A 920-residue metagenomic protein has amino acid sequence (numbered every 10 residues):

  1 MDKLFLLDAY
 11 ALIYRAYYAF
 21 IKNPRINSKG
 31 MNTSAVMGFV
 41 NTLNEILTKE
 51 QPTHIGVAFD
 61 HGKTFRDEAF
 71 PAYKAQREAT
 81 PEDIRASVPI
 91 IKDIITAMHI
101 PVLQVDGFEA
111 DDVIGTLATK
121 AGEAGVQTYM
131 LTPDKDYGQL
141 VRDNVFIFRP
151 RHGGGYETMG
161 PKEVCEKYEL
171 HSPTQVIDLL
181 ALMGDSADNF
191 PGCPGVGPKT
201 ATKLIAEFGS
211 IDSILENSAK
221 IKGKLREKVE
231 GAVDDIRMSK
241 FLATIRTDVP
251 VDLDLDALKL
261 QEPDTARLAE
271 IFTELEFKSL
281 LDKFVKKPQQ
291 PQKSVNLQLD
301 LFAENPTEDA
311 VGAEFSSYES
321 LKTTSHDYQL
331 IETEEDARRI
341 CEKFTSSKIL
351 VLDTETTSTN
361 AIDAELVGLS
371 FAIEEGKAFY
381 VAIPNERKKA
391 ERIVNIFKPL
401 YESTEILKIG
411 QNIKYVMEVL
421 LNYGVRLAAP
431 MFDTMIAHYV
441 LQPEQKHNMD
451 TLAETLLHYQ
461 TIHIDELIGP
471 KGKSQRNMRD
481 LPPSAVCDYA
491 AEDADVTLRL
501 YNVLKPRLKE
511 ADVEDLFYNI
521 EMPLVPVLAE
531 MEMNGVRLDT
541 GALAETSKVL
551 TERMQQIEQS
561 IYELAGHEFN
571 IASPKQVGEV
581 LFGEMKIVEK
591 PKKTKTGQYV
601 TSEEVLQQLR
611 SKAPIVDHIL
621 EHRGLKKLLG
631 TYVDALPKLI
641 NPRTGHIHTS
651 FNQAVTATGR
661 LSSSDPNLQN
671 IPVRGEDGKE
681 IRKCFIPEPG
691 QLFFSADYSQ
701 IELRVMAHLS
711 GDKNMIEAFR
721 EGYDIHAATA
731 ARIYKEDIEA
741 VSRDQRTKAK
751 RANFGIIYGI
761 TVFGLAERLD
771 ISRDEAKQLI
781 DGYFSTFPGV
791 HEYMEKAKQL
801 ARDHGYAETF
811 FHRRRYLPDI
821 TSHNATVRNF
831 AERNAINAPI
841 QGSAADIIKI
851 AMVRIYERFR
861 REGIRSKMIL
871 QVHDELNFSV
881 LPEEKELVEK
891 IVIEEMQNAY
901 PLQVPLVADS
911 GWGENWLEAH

Functional and structural regions predicted by a protein language model:
D2-L131, K135-K162, D235-M238, T244-D252 (+2 more regions): Noncatalytic, basic helical substrate-engagement surface that gates or grips nucleic-acid strands
L4-F5, R15-E50, H54, P71-A72 (+6 more regions): Conserved RNase H-like, two-metal-ion catalytic cores of nucleic-acid enzymes
L6-L7, M130-T132, L350-L352, M431-F432 (+2 more regions): Short hydrophobic beta-strand that contains or immediately precedes a catalytic carboxylate
A72-A86, R142-L170, R226-K228, F379-P399 (+3 more regions): Short alpha-helix plus adjacent loop in nuclease-associated cores
P173-F241, Q292, K548-A572, K777 (+2 more regions): Accessory alpha-helical DNA-binding modules that contact the DNA backbone or grooves
A232-P384, Q411, E444, L452 (+10 more regions): Conserved "right-hand" nucleotidyltransferase catalytic core of DNA-directed polymerases
R476-R479, M533, K592, N641-T644 (+6 more regions): Conserved catalytic core of nucleic-acid polymerases
L508-I520, L524, I847, A851-V872 (+1 more regions): Active-site palm subdomain of RNA-directed nucleic acid polymerases
